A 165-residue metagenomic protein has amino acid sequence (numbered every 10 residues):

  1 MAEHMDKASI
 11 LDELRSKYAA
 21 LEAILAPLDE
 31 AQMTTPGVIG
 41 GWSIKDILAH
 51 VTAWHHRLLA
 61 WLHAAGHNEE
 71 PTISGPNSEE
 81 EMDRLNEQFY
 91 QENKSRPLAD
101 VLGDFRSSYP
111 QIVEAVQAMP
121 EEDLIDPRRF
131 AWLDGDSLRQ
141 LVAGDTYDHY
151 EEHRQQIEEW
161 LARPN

Functional and structural regions predicted by a protein language model:
M1-S9, R57-D104, L161-N165: Short, helix-capping/interhelical loops that line the mouth of catalytic, cofactor-, or ligand-binding pockets
M5-A8, V38, W42-K45, A99 (+2 more regions): Short, solvent-exposed segments of well-ordered alpha helices
M5-D6, L11-R15, A19-V38: An N-terminal domain-cap segment
L14-L21, I44-L62, M82-N86, Y90-Q91 (+4 more regions): Alpha-helical transition-metal enzyme core signature, strongest for iron centers
A26-G40, Y90, P110-V142: Acidic interhelical loop/turn segments
I125-N165: C-terminal intrinsically disordered extensions
